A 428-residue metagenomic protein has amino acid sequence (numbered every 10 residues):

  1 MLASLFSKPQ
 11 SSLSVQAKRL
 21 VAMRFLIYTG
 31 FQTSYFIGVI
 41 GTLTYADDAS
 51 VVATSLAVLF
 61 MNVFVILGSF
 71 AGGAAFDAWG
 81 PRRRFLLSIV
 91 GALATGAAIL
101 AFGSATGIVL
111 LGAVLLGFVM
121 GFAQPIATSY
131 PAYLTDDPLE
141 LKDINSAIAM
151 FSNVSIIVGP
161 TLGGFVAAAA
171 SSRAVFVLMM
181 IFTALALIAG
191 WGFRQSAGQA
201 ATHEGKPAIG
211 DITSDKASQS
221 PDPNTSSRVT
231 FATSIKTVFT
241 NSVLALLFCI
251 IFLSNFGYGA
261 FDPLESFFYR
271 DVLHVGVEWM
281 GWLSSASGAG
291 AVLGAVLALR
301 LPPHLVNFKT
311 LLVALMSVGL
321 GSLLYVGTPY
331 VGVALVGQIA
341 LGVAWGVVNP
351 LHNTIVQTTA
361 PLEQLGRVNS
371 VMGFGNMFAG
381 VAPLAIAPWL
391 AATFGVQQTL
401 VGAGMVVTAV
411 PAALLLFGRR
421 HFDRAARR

Functional and structural regions predicted by a protein language model:
M1-A17, Q195-F248: Juxtamembrane intracellular "pre-TM" segments in multi-pass secondary transporters
L2-V63, N241-S285: Helix-loop boundary and gating motifs at the non-cytosolic
R19-F36, M61-A74, G80-I89, I108-A168 (+4 more regions): Substrate-agnostic recognition of the 12-TM MFS/MFS-like secondary transporter fold
G38-A46, V158-M179, D271-V272, A382-L400: Transmembrane alpha-helix termini and helix-breaking/packing motifs in multi-pass membrane transporters
R83-A98, M180, K309-L324, V401-M405: Structural signature of the two symmetry-related core transmembrane helices
A101-A113, V326-G337: Helix-loop junctions at membrane interfaces in 12-TM secondary transporters
A174-G192, L400-L416: Symmetry-related core transmembrane helices of the 12-TM Major Facilitator Superfamily/SLC fold
F182-A208, H304, L416-R428: Helix-loop junctions on the cytosolic side of multi-pass membrane transporters, especially the intracellular loop
